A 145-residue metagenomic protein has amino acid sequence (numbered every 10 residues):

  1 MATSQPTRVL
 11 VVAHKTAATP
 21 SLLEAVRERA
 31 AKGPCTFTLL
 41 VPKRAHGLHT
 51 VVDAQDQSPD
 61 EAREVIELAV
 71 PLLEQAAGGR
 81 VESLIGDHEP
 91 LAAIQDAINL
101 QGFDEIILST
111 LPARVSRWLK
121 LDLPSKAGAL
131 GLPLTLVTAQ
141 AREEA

Functional and structural regions predicted by a protein language model:
M1-A2, A77-D104: Structural beta-alpha unit
T3-D53, L136-E144: Small/aliphatic-rich secondary-structure junction motif
P6-A13, L68-D87: Acidic/glycine-enriched edge-of-secondary-structure segments
R8, E105-I107: Structural motif
L22-A25, D96-A97, D122: A short acidic, amphipathic alpha-helical/loop segment
A54-R63: Glycine- and acidic-residue-enriched helix-capping/strand-helix junction motifs
T110-S125: Glycine-rich, Arg-bearing micro-motifs that act as flexible, cationic patches
